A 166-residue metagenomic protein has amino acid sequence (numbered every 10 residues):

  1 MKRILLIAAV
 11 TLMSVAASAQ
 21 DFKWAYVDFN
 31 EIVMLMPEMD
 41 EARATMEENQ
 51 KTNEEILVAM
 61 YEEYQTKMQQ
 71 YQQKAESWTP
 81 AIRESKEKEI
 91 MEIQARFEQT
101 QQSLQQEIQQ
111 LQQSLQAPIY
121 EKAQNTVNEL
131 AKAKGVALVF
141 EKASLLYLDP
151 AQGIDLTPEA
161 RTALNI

Functional and structural regions predicted by a protein language model:
I4-V15: Sec-dependent N-terminal signal peptides
Q20-I166: Amphipathic, charged alpha-helical segments and their helix-to-coil junctions in extracytoplasmic/peripheral assemblies
